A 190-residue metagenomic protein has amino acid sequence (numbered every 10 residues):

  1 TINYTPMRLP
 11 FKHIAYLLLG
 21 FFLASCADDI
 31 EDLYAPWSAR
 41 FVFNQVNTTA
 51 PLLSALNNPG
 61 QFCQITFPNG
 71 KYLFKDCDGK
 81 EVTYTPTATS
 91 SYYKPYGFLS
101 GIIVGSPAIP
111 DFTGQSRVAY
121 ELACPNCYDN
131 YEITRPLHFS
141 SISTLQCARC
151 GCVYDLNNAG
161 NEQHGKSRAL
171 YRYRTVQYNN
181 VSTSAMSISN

Functional and structural regions predicted by a protein language model:
T5-A15: Bacterial N-terminal signal peptides that target proteins for export
L18, Q115-A119, I142: Flanking scaffold residues of small Cys/His-coordinated metal-binding clusters
F22-S25: C-terminal motif of bacterial Sec signal peptides marking the signal peptidase cleavage site
D29-L137, Y171-N190: N-terminal pre-ligand scaffold of iron-sulfur
C127, C150-C152: Short Cys/His-rich metal-coordination motifs, predominantly Zn2+-binding knuckles/fingers
L137-S143: Short linker/helix segments within small regulatory modules
V153-G165: Short metal-binding segments enriched for Cys and/or His
